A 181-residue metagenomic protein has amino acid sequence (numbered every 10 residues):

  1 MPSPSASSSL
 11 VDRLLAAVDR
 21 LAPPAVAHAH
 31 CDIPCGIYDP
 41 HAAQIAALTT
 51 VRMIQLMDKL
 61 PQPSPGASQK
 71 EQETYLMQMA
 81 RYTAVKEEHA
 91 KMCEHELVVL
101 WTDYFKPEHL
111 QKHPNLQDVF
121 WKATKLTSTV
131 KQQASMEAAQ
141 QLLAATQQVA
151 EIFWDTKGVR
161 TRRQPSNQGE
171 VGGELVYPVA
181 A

Functional and structural regions predicted by a protein language model:
P2-M79, N115-T146, T156-G172, A180: N-terminal intrinsically disordered, cationic/polar leader segments that include organellar targeting peptides
Y75, M79-E96: Alpha-helical segments in soluble extracytoplasmic regions
H89-K91, E108, K112, S128 (+1 more regions): Residue-level detector of solvent-exposed, low-hydrophobicity positions
E96-H113: Short, solvent-exposed, charged loop/turn and helix-capping segments that join or cap alpha-helices on peripheral
